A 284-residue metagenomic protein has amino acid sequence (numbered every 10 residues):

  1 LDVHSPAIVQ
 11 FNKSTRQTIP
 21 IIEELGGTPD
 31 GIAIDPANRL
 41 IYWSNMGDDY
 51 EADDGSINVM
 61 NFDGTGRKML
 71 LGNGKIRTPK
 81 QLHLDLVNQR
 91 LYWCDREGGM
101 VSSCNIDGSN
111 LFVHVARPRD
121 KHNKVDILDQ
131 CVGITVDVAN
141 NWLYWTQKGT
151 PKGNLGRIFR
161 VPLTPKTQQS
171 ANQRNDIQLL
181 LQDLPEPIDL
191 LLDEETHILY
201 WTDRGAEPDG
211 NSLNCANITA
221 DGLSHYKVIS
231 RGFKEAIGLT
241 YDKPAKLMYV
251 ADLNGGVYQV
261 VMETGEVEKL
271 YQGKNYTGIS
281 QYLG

Functional and structural regions predicted by a protein language model:
L1-D2, Y42-S44, Y92-W93, Y144-T146 (+2 more regions): Residue position within the beta-strands of beta-propeller blades
L1-I21: An edge-strand/N-cap motif at the start of beta-rich repeat modules
S5-P6, G47-E51, G98-G99, G149-G153 (+2 more regions): Short glycine/acidic-enriched loop and turn motifs that connect beta-strands
N12-R16, N61-T65, N105-S109, P162-K166 (+3 more regions): Short loop/turn segments that connect beta-strands within beta-propeller blades
I21-G26, L70-K75, V115-I127, L179-L184 (+2 more regions): Surface loop/turn motifs at the tips and blade-to-blade linkers of beta-strand repeat domains
I34-N38, L84-N88, V136-N140, L192-T196 (+2 more regions): Residue-level detector of Asp-centered blade-edge/turn motifs that repeat once per structural unit in beta-propeller
D252-G284: Blade-level signature of beta-propeller repeat domains, shared across WD40, Kelch, NHL, RCC1 and BNR/Asp-box propellers
